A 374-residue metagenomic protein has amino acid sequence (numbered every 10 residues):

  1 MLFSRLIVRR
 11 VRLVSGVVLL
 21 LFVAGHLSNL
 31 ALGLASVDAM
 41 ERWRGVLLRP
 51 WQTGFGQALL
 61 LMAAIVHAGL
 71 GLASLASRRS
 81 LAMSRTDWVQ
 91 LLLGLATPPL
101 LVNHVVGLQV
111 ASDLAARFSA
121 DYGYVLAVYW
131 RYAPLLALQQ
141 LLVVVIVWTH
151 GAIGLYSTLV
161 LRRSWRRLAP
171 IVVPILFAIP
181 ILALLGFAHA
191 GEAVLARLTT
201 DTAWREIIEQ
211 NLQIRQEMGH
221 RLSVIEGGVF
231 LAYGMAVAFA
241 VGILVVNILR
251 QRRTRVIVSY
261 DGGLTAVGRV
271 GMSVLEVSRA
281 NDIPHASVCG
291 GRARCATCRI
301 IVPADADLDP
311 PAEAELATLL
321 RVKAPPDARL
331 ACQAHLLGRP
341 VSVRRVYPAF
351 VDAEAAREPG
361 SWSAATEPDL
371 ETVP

Functional and structural regions predicted by a protein language model:
M1-R5, V267, S278: Membrane-interfacial, low-structure loops and terminal tails that flank and connect transmembrane helices in multi-pass
M1-T254: Membrane-embedded alpha-helical bundles that constitute the cytochrome b-like, heme-associated redox core of multi-pass
L159-R162, V302, Y347-A349: A short beta-strand motif that forms part of the nucleic acid-binding face of small beta-barrel RNA-binding folds
R255-V277: Membrane-cytosol interface motif
V274-A286, E315-V322: Short, intrinsically disordered, charge-biased short linear motifs at domain edges
P284-A306, V322-L337: Local cysteine-cluster metal-coordination motifs and their immediate loop/turn environment, predominantly Fe-S cluster
D307-A314: Flexible C-terminal active-site loop/helix
L319-P374: Fe-S ferredoxin-like electron-transfer domains and their immediately adjacent linker/connector regions across
